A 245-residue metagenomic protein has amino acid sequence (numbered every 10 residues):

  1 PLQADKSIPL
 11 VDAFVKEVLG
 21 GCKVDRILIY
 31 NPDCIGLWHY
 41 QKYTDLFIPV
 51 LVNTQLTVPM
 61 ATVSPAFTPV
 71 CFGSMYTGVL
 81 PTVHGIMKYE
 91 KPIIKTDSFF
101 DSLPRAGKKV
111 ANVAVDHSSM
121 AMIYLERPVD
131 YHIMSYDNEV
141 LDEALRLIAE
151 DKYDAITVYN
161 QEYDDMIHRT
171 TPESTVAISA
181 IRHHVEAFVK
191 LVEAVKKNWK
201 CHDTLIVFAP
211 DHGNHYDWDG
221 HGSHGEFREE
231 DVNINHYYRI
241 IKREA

Functional and structural regions predicted by a protein language model:
P1-A245: Feature captures the catalytic ectodomains and active-site-proximal regions of enzymes that hydrolyze or transfer
